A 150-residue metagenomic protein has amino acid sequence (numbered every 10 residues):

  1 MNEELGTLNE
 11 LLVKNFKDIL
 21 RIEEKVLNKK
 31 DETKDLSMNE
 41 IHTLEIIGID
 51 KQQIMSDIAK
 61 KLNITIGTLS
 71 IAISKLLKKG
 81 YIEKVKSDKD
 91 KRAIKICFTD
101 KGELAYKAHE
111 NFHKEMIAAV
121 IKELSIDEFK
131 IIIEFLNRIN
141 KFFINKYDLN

Functional and structural regions predicted by a protein language model:
M1-K34: N-terminal leader segment of winged-helix/HTH proteins
E3-L8, N15, N111-N150: Terminal interaction helix/tail motif
R21-E24, K78, K141: Regular, well-ordered alpha-helical segments
E24-T65: N-terminal helix-turn-helix DNA-binding core of bacterial DNA-binding proteins
E45-I49, E110, N137: Short, locally clustered residues in the helix-turn-helix/winged-helix DNA-binding domain
T65-T68, A72: Helix-turn-helix DNA-binding motif, specifically the short coil turn and the N-cap/start of the second
A72-K75, F135: Residues within the DNA-recognition helix of helix-turn-helix
K75-I131: Charged, amphipathic alpha-helical coiled-coil/dimerization segments
